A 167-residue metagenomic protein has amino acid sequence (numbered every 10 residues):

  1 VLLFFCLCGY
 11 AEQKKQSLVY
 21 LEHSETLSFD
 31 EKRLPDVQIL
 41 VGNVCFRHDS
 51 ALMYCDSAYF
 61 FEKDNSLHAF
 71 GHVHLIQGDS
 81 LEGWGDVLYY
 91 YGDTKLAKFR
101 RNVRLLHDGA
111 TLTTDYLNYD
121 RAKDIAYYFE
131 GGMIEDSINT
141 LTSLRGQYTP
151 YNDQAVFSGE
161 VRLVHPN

Functional and structural regions predicted by a protein language model:
L2-A11: Hydrophobic h-region of N-terminal signal peptides that target proteins for export in Gram-negative bacteria
Y10-N167: N-terminal amphipathic/hydrophobic interface segments
